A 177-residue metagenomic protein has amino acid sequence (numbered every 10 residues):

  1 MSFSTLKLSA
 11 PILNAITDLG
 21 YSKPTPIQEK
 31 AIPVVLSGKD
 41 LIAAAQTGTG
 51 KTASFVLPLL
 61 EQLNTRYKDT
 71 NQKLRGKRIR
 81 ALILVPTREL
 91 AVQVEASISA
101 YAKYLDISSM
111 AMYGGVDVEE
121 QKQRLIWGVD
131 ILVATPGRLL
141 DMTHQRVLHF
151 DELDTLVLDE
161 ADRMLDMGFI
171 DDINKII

Functional and structural regions predicted by a protein language model:
M1-A44, D159: Conserved pre-motif I regulatory segment
T5, A10-N14, D18-Y21, K68-H144 (+1 more regions): Conserved nucleic-acid-binding Ia/Ib motif block in the N-terminal RecA-like helicase ATPase lobe
P24, V118, F169: Conserved donor sugar-nucleotide recognition element shared by glycan-biosynthetic enzymes
E29-L41, A53-L74, V92, S97-Y101 (+2 more regions): Walker A/P-loop NTP-binding motif
V34-V35, R124, L148: Conserved alpha-helical segment in the helical subdomain of ABC-type ATPase nucleotide-binding domains
A45-T49: The conserved Walker
G50-T52, R88: Walker A/P-loop
P136-I177: SF2 helicase catalytic motif II
